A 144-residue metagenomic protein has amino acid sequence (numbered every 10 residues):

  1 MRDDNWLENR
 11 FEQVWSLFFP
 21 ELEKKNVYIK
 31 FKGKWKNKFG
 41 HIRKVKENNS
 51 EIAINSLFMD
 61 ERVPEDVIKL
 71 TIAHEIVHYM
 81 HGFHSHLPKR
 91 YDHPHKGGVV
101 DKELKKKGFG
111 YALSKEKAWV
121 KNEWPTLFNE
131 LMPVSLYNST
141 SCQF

Functional and structural regions predicted by a protein language model:
M1-L70, Y79-F144: Active-site-proximal or metal-binding-adjacent scaffold patches in catalytic folds
